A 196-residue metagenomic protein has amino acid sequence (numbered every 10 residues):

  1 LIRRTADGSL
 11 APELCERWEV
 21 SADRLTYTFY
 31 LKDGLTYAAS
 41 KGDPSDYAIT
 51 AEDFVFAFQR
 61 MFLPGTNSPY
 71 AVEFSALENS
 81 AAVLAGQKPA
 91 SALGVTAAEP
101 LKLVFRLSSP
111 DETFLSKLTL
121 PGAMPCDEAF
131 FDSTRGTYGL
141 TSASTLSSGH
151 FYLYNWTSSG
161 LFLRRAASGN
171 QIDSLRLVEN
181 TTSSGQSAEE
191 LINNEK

Functional and structural regions predicted by a protein language model:
L1-A22, Q59, S144-S147: N-terminal lobe/hinge region of extracytoplasmic solute-binding protein
R3, V55-Q59, S116-T119: Generic alpha-helical structural context detector
R4, V20-A22, A97-A98, N155-S158: Generic beta-strand structural signal
G8, G34-T36, M61, P110-T113: Solvent-exposed loop/turn segments at secondary-structure junctions within structured extracellular/periplasmic domains
E16-E73, V104, A188-N194: Aromatic- and charge-enriched surface segment that lines or borders ligand/interaction sites
W18, A92-G94: Beta-strand-rich interaction surfaces with strong enrichment in secreted/lumenal proteins
A81-L84: Surface-exposed intrinsically disordered loops and tails
K88-A92, E99-L101, R106-R176, S183-Q186: Gly/Pro-rich hinge or "lid" segments in bacterial periplasmic/extracellular proteins
